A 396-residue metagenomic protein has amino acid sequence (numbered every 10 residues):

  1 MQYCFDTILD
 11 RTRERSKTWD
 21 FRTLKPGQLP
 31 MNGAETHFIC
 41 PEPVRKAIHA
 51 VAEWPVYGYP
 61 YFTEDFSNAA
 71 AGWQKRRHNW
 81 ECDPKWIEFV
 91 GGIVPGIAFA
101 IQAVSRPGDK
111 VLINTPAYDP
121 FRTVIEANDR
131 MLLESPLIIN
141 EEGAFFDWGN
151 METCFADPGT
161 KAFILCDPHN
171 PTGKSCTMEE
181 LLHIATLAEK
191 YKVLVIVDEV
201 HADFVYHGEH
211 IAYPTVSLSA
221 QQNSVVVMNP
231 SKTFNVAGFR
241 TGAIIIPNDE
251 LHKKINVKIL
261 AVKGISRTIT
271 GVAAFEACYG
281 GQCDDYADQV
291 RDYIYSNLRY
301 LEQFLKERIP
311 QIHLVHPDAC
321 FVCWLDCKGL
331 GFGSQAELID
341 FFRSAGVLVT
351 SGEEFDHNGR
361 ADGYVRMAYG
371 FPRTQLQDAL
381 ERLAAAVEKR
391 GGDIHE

Functional and structural regions predicted by a protein language model:
Q2-G92, F99, C278-G281, R390 (+1 more regions): N-terminal small-domain helix-loop-helix segment of the aminotransferase-like
K46, S217, Q222-Y295, E302-Q303 (+1 more regions): Conserved core segment of the aminotransferase class I/II
Y57-T186, D203-L218: Conserved core of the PLP fold type I
I113, E134, V197, V349-S351: Hydrophobic residues in well-ordered beta-strands that form the structural core
N128, K190-Y191, Q222, A345 (+1 more regions): Helix C-cap/helix->beta junction micro-motif
E276, D292-E302, L314-C327: Conserved glycine-rich beta-strand-loop-beta hairpin in the small C-terminal domain of fold type I
S344-L348, D356-E396: PLP-dependent enzyme catalytic core of the Aspartate aminotransferase-like
